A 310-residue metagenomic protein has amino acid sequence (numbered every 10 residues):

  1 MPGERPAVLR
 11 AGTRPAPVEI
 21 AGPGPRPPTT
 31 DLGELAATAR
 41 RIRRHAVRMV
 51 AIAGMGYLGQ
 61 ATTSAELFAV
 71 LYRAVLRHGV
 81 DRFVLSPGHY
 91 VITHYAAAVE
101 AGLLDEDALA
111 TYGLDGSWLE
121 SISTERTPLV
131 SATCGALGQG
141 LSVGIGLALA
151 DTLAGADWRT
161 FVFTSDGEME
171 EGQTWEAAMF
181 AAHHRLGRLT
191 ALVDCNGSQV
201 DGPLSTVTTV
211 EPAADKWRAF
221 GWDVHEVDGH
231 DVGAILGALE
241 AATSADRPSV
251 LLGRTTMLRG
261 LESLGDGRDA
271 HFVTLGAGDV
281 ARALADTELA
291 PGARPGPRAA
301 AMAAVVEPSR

Functional and structural regions predicted by a protein language model:
P2-E19, P23-T30, R41-L104, S309-R310: HDAC/HDAC-like amidohydrolase catalytic core signature
P2-R5, G12-R14, V232, G237-R310: Glycine/aspartate-rich loop-and-adjacent alpha/beta segment that forms the canonical ThDP
E34, T38, T62, V75 (+5 more regions): Hydrophobic/basic alpha-helical segments enriched in Actinobacteria
A36-H45, G116-I122: Active-site-adjacent bridging/hinge elements
M49, A61-H183: Cofactor-binding active-site loop characterized by glycine-rich and histidine/acidic residues
E66, H89-Y90, N196-G197, D231 (+1 more regions): Glycine-rich beta-alpha junction loops
Y95-A97, T124, Q173-W175, D201-S205 (+2 more regions): Short acidic, glycine/serine/threonine-rich loops at helix termini
L129, T133-A136, L141-S244: Thiamine diphosphate
